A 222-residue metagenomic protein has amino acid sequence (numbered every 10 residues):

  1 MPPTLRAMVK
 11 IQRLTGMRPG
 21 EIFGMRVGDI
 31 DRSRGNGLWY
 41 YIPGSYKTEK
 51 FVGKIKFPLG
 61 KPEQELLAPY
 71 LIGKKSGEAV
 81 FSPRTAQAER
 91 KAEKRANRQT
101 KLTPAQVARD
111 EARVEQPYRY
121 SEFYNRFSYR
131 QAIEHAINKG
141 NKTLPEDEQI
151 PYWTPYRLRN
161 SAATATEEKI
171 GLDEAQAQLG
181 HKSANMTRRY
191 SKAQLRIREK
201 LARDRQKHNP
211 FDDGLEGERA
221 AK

Functional and structural regions predicted by a protein language model:
M1-F23, G35, G73, Q87 (+1 more regions): Basic, Lys/Arg- and aromatic-enriched nucleic-acid-binding interface segment
T4, Y124-Q131, E146-K169: Short basic/aromatic active-site micro-motif
I11-Q12, A165-K169, Q178: Short alpha-helical segment immediately N-terminal to, or the first helix within, an HTH/HTH-like DNA-binding domain
G28-G37, K142, P151-Y152, I170-S191 (+1 more regions): Short, polar N-cap/turn motifs at the start of nucleic acid-interacting alpha helices
S45-E49, Q87, L172, L179-D204: Catalytic-site neighborhood detector that most strongly recognizes the C-terminal catalytic loop/helix of tyrosine
K47-H135: C-terminal catalytic core of Y-nucleophile DNA break-rejoin enzymes
T85, R113, N185-R188, K200-K222: C-terminal secondary-structure termini that scaffold catalytic or DNA-interacting sites
T103-A105, R109, R113, G140-Y152: Short helix/loop segment immediately N-terminal to the Walker
